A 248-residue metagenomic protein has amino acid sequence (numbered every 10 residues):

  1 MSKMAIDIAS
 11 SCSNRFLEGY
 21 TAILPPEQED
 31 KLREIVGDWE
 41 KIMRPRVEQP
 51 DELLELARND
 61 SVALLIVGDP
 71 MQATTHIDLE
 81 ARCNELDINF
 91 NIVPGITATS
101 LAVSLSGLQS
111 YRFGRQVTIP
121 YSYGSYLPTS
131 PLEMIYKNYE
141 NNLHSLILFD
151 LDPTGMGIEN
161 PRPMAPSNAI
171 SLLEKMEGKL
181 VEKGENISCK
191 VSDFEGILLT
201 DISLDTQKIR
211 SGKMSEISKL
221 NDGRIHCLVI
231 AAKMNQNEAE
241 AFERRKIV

Functional and structural regions predicted by a protein language model:
M1-N89, V93: Class I S-adenosyl-L-methionine
M4, E27, R44, E48 (+7 more regions): Conserved active-site and cofactor/substrate-binding residues in soluble primary-metabolism enzymes
S11, F16-P26, D38, H76 (+9 more regions): Aromatic-residue detector
E18-Y20, I42-R44, V67-D69, I96 (+3 more regions): Fold-independent oxyanion-binding glycine-rich loops and adjacent beta-strand/coil segments at enzyme active sites
F90, S100-V248: Beta-strand/loop-alpha-helix module characteristic of Rossmann-like adenine-cofactor folds
